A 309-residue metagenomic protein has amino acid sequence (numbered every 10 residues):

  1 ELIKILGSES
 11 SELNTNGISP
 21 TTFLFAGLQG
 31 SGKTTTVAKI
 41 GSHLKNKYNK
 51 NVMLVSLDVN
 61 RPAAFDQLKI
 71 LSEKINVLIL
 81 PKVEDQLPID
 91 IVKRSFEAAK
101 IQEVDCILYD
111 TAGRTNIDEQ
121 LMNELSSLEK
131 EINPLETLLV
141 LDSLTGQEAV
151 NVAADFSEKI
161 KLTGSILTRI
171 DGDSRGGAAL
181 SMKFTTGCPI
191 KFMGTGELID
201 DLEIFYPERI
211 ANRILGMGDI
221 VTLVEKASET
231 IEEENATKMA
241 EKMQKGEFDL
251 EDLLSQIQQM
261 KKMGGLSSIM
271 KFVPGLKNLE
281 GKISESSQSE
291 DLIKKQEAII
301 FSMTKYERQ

Functional and structural regions predicted by a protein language model:
E1-V59, A64-D85, I91-I101, L108-Y109: Primarily NTPase-proximal linker/entry elements flanking Walker-type ATP/GTP-binding cores
E12-G17, A26-Q29, L44-K45, N60 (+11 more regions): Replace "in large, NTP-powered and nucleic-acid-processing enzymes" with "in large, NTP-powered factors and other
L24-G27, T36, Q67, E124 (+4 more regions): Residue-level recognition of specific faces of alpha-helices
L28, D58, D110, T137 (+3 more regions): Residue-level signature of catalytic and energy-coupling elements of molecular machines, predominantly ATP/GTP-dependent
S31, V59-P62, Q86-P88, G113-I117 (+2 more regions): Short, small-residue-enriched loops and turns at beta-alpha junctions that line or gate enzyme active sites
K93, K100, V104, N116 (+2 more regions): Conserved phosphate-handling catalytic cores of large alpha/beta enzymes
K238, K245-Q309: Terminal-proximal interaction/regulatory segments of ATP-powered molecular machines
